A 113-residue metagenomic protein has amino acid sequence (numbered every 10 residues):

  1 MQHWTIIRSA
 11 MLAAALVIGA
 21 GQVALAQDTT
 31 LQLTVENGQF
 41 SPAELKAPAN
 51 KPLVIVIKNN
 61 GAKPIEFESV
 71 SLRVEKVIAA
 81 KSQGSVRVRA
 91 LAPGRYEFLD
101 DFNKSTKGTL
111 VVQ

Functional and structural regions predicted by a protein language model:
M1-M11: Bacterial N-terminal signal peptides that target proteins for export
S9-A20: Bacterial N-terminal signal peptides
G21-A26: Sec/Tat signal peptide C-region and signal peptidase I cleavage site
Q27-N50: N-terminal edge beta-strand
Q27-Q32, I78-Q113: Extracellular/periplasmic metallocenter environments
A43-L45, R73-V77: Beta-strand-rich interaction surfaces with strong enrichment in secreted/lumenal proteins
L53, K63-I65, G108: Short beta-strand/loop motifs in extracellular/secreted proteins, especially within beta-sandwich accessory domains
I57-N59: Asparagine-centered strand-capping/turn motif at beta-strand->loop junctions
